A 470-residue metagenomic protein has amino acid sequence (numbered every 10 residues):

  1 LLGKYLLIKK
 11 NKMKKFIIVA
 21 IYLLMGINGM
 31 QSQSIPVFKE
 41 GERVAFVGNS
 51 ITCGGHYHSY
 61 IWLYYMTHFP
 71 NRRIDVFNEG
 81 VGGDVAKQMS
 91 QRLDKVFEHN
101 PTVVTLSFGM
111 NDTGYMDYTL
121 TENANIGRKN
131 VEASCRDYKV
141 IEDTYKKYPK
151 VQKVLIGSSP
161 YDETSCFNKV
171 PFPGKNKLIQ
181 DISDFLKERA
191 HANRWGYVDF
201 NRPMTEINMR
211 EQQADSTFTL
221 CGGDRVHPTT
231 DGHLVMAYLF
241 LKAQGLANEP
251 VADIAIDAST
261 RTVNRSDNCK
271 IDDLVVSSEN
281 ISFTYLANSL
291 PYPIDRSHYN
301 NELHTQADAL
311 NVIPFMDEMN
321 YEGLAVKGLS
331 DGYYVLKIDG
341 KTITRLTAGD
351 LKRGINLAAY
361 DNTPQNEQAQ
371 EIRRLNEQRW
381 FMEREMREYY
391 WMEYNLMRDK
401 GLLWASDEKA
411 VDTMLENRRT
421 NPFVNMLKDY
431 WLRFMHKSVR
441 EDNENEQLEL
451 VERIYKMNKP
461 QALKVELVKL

Functional and structural regions predicted by a protein language model:
L1-I35: Bacterial Sec-dependent N-terminal signal peptides
Y5, N28-Q31, G82, N356 (+1 more regions): Compositionally biased, intrinsically disordered low-complexity regions
F16, Y22, R43, F218-L220: Short, functionally important structural connectors and interaction interfaces within domains
A20, G26, E42-V44, I74-F77 (+2 more regions): N-terminal hydrophobic or amphipathic segments with adjacent small-residue motifs that include Sec signal peptides
Q33-V44: Membrane/wall-proximal cationic-aromatic binding patches
F38, S59-D75, D84-L234, Y238-L470: Alpha-helical cap/lid subdomain in secreted, periplasmic, or secretory-pathway luminal O-acyl-processing enzymes
E42-H56, D84-V85: Catalytic nucleophile-elbow at a beta strand-turn-alpha helix junction centered on a G-D-S/GDSL motif, marking
S50, G80-G82, S159: Catalytic nucleophile serine of serine hydrolases, specifically the conserved "nucleophile elbow" pentapeptide
